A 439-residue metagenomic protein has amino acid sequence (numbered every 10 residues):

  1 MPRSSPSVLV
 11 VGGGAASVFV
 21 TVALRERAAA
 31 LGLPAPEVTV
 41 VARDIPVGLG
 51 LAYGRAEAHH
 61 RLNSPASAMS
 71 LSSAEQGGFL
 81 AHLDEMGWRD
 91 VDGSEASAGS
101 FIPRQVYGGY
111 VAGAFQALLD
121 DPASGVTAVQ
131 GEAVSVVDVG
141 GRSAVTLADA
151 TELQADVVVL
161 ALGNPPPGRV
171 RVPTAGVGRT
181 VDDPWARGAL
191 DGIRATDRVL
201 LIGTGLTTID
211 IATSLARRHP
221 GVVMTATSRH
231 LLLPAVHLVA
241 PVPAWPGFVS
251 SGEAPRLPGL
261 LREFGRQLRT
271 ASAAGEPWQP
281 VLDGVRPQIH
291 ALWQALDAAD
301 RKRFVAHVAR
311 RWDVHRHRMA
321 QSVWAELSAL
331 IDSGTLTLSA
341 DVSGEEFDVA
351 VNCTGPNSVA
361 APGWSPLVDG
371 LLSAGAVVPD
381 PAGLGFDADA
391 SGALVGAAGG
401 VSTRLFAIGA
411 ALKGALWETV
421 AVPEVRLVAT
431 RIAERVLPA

Functional and structural regions predicted by a protein language model:
M1-I45, L51-G54, G93-P258, R262-A439: Flavin (primarily FAD) cofactor-binding/catalytic cores of flavoenzymes
R43-D90: Redox-cofactor-proximal catalytic regions of oxidoreductases
